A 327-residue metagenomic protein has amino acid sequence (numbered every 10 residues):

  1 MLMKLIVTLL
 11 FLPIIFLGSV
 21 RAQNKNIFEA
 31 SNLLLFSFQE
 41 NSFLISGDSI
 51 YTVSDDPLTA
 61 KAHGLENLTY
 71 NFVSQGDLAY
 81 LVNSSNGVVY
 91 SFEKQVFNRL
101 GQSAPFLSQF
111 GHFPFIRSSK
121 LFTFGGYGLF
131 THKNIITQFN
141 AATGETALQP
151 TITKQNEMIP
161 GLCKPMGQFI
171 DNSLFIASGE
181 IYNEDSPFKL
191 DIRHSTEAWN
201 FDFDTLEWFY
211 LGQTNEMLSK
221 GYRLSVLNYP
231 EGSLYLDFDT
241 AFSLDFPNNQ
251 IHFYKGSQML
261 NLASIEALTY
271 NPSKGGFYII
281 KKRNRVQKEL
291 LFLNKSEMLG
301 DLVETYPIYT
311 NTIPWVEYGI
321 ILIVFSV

Functional and structural regions predicted by a protein language model:
N24-Q39, G64-G76, F106-F115, E157-M166 (+3 more regions): Repeated scaffold domains used in trafficking and secretory/extracellular systems, primarily beta-propellers
N41-S42, D77-Y80, S119-T123, N172-A177 (+2 more regions): Entry beta-strands of beta-propeller and related beta-repeat scaffolds
D48, S85, Y127-L129, E180-Y182 (+2 more regions): Residue-level signature of beta-propeller blades and closely related beta-rich strand-turn architectures in secreted
D56-P57, K61-G64, N98-A104, T146-K154 (+3 more regions): Beta-propeller fold detector
G126-G128, K133, A177-R193: Short, conserved, GDST-rich strand-edge loop motifs in beta-rich repeat architectures
N134-G144, K189-L206, A241-N249, K288-Y306: Beta-propeller blade signature
S225-P230, L234-G300: Extracytoplasmic/lumenal ectodomains and periplasmic regions of secretory and membrane proteins
E304-V327: C-terminal single-pass membrane-anchor helix
